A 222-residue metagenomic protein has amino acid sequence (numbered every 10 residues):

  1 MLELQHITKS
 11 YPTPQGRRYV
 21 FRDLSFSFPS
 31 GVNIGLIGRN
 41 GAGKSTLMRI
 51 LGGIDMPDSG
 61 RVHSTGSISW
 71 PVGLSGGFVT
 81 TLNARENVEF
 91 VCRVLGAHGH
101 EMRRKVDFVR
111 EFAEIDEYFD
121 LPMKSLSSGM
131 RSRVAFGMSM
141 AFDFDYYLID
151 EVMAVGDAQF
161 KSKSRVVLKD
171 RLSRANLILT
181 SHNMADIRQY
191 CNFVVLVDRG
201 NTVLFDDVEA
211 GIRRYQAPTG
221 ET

Functional and structural regions predicted by a protein language model:
M1-L4, K9-S30, G35, D58: A short, flexible loop at the N-terminus of ABC-type nucleotide-binding domains that lies
S10, S67, V72-V134, M138-A158 (+1 more regions): ABC-family P-loop ATPase nucleotide-binding domains
S30-G35, R39-R93: ABC ATPase nucleotide-binding domain signature region
K161-S173: Helical segment within the ABC ATPase nucleotide-binding domain
K163, N201-T222: Conserved beta-strand-loop-alpha-helix hinge in the C-terminal portion of ABC ATPase nucleotide-binding domains
R174-T180: Conserved H-loop
N183-Q189: Conserved H-loop
Q189-L196: Conserved catalytic segment of ABC-fold P-loop ATPases
